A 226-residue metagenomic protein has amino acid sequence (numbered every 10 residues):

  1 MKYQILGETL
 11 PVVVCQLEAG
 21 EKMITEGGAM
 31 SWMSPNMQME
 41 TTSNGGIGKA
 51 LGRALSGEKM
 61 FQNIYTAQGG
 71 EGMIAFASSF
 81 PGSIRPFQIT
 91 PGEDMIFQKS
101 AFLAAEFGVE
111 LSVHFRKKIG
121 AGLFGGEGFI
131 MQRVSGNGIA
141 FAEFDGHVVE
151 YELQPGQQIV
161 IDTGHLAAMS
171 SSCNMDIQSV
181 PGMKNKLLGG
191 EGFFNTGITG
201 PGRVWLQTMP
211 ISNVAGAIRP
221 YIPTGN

Functional and structural regions predicted by a protein language model:
M1-N226: Composition-driven recognition of glycine/serine/threonine/acidic- and proline-rich low-complexity segments and repeats
